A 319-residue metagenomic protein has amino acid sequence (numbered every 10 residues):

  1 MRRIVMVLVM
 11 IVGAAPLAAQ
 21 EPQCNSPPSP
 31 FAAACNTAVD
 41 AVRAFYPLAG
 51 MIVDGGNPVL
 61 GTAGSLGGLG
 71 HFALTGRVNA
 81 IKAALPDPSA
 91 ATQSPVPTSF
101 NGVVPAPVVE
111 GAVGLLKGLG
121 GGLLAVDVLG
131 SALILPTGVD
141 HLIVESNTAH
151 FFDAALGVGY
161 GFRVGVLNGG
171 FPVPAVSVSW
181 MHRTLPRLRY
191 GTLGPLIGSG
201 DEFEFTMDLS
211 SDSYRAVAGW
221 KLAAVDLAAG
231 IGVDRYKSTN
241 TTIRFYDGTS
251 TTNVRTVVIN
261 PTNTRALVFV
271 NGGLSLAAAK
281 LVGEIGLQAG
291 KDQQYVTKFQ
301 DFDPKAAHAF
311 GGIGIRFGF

Functional and structural regions predicted by a protein language model:
V5-A14: Bacterial N-terminal signal peptides
Q20-V158, V166-G169: Transmembrane beta-barrel domains of Gram-negative outer membranes and organellar outer membranes
G68-F72, G122-V126, G170-V176, D212 (+4 more regions): Outer-envelope beta-barrel architecture signal
F72-G76, G111, V128-G130, F162 (+6 more regions): Membrane-embedded beta-strand positions of outer-membrane beta-barrel proteins
V78-A84, L115, A132-G138, V166 (+6 more regions): Transmembrane beta-strands of outer-membrane beta-barrel pores
K82-V103, L135-L156, H182-S213, Y236-F269 (+2 more regions): Extracellular/periplasm-exposed beta-strand and loop segments of Gram-negative cell-envelope proteins, dominated by
L274, K305-F319: Outer-membrane beta-barrel "beta-signal"
